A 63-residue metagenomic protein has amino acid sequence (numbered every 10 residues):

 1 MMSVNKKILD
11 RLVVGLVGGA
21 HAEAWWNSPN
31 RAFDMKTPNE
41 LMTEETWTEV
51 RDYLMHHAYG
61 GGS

Functional and structural regions predicted by a protein language model:
M1-S63: Non-transmembrane "mature" sequence context
